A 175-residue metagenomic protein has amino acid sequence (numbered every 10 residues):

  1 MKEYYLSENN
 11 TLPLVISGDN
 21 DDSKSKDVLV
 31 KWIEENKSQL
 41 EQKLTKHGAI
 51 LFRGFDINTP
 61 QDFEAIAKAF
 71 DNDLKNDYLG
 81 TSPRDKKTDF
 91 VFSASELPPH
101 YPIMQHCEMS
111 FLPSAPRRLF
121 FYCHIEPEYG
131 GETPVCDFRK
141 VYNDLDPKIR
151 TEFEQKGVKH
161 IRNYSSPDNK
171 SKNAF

Functional and structural regions predicted by a protein language model:
M1-F175: Non-heme Fe(II) oxygenase catalytic core, chiefly the N-lobe of the double-stranded beta-helix
